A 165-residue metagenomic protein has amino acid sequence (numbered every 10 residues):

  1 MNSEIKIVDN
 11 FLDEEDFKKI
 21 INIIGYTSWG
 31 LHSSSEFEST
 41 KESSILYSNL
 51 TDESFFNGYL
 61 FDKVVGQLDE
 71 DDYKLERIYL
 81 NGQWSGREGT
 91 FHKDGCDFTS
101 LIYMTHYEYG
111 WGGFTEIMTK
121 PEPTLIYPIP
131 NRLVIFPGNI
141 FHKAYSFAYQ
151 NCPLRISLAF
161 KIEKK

Functional and structural regions predicted by a protein language model:
M1-K74, Q83: Non-heme Fe(II)/2-oxoglutarate
D52-E53, G58, D62-K165: Catalytic core of non-heme Fe(II) oxygenases with the double-stranded beta-helix
